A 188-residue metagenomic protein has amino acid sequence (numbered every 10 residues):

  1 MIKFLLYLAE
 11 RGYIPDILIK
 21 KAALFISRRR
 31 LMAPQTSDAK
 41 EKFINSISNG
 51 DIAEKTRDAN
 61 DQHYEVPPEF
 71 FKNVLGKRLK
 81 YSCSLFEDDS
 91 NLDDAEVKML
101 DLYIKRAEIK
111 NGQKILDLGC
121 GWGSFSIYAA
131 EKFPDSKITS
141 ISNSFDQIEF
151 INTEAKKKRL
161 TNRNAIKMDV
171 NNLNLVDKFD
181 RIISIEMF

Functional and structural regions predicted by a protein language model:
R30-R106, K110: Conserved Class I S-adenosyl-L-methionine-dependent methyltransferase catalytic core
G112-G121: Conserved class I S-adenosyl-L-methionine
W122-P134: Conserved SAM-binding loop of SAM-dependent methyltransferases across substrates and taxa, primarily the Class I
K137-S142: Conserved SAM-binding motif I beta-strand of class I
S144-D146: Conserved SAM/SAH-binding beta-strand->alpha-helix loop
I151-N152: Conserved SAM-binding loop
K158-V170: Conserved SAM-binding strand-loop segment of SAM-dependent methyltransferases
N172-I182: A short acidic, Gly/Pro-enriched loop at the edge of an enzyme's catalytic core that lines a small-molecule cofactor
